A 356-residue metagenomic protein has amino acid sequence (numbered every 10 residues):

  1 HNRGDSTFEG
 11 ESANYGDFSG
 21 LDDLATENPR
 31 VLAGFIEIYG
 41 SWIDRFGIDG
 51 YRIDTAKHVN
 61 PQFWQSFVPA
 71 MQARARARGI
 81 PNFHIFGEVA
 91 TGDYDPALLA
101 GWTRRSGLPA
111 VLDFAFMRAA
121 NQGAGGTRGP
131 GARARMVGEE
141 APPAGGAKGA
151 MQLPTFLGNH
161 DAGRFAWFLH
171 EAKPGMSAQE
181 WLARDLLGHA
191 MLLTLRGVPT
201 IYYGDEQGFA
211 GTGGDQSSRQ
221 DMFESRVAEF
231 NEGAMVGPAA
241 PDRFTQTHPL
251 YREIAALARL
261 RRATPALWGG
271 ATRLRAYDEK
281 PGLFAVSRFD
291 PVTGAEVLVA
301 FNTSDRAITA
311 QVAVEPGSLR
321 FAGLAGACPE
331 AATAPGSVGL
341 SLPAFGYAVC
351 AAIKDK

Functional and structural regions predicted by a protein language model:
H1-E37, R45: Chitinase-like catalytic core of GlcNAc-active glycosidases
D17-L32, D49-V59, Q122-T127, F165-E180 (+1 more regions): The substrate-binding groove and active-site-proximal loops of carbohydrate-active enzymes, especially glycoside
E37-G149, L153, W181-L182, M191 (+5 more regions): Active-site-proximal helices and loops of the catalytic beta/alpha 8
G158-R164: Active-site neighborhood of divalent metal-dependent phosphoester/pyrophosphate hydrolases
H189-F209: Substrate-binding cleft of secreted/luminal carbohydrate-active enzymes
A300-S304: Asparagine-centered strand-capping/turn motif at beta-strand->loop junctions
V314-P329: Solvent-exposed beta-hairpin/edge-strand motifs
T333-K356: C-terminal beta-strand-rich structural cap/linker in extracellular carbohydrate-active enzymes
